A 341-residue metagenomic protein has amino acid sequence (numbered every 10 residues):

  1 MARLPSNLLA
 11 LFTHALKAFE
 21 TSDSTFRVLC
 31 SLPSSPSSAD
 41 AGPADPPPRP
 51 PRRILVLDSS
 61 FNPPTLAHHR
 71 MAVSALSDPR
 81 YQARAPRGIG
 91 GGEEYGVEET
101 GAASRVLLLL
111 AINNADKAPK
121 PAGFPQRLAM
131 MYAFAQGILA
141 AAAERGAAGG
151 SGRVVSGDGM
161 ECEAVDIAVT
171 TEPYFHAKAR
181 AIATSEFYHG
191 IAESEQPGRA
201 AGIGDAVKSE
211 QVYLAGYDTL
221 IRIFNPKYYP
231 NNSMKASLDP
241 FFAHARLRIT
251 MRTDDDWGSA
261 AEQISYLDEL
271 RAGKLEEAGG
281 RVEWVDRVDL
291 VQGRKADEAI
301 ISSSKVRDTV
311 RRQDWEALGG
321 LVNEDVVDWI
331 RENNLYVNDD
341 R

Functional and structural regions predicted by a protein language model:
M1-R341: Nucleotidyltransferase catalytic core that binds NTPs
